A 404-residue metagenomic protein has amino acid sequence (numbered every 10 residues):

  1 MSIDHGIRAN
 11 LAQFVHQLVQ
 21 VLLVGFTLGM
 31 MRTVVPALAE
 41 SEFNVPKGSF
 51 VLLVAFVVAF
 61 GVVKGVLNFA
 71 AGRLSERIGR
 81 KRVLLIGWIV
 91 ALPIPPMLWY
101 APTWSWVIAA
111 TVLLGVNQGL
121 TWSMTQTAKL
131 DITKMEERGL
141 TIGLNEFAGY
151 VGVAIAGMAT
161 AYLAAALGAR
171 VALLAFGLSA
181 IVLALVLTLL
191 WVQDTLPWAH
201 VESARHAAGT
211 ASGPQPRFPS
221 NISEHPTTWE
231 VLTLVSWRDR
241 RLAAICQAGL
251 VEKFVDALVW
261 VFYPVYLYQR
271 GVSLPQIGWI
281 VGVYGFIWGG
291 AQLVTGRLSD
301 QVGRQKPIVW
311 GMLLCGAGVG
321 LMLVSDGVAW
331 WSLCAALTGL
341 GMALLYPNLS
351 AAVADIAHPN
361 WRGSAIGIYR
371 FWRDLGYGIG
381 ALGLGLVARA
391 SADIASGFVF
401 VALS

Functional and structural regions predicted by a protein language model:
M1-L11, D194-I245: Juxtamembrane intracellular "pre-TM" segments in multi-pass secondary transporters
R8-G61, A243-A244, A248, K253-R270: Helix-loop boundary and gating motifs at the non-cytosolic
G61-F69, V153-A154, G285-L293, Y377-G378: Residue-level signature of mid-helix packing/kink "hotspots" within the transmembrane helices of 12-pass Major
L67-G79, Q292-G303, A388: Helix-to-loop junctions at the C-terminal end of transmembrane segments in multipass secondary transporters
I89-P102, L314-D326: C-terminal ends and interior cores of transmembrane alpha-helices in multi-pass membrane transporters/permeases
V112-Y150, A351-A352: Cytoplasmic helix-loop-helix junction between adjacent transmembrane helices in 12-TM secondary transporters
A165-L178, A388-S404: A membrane-interface helix-boundary motif in multi-pass transporters
